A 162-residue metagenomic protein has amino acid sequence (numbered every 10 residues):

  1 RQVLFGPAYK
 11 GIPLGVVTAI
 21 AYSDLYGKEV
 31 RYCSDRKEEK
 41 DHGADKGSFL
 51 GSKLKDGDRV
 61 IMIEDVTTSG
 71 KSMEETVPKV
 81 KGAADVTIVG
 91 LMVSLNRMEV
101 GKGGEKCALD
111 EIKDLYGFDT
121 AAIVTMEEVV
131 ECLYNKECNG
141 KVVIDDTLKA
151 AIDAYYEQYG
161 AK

Functional and structural regions predicted by a protein language model:
R1-K10: Short glycine-rich phosphate-binding loop at a beta-alpha junction
L4-F5, C33, V89, A121: Structural detector of well-ordered beta-strand residues that form the stable sheet scaffold of enzyme domains
K10, R36-D41, L95-M98: Acidic, glycine-rich active-site loops and adjacent beta-strand->loop/helix elements that engage anionic groups
I12-P13, G70, K102: Loop/helix-junction capping segments adjacent to catalytic residues or to phosphate/diphosphate-binding pockets
V16-V60, E74: Short, glycine/charge-rich flexible loops or terminal/linker lids adjacent to PRPP-binding catalytic cores
L50-M98: A contiguous pocket-lining binding segment that forms or flanks enzyme active sites
P78, G82-K162: PRPP-dependent phosphoribosyltransferase catalytic core
